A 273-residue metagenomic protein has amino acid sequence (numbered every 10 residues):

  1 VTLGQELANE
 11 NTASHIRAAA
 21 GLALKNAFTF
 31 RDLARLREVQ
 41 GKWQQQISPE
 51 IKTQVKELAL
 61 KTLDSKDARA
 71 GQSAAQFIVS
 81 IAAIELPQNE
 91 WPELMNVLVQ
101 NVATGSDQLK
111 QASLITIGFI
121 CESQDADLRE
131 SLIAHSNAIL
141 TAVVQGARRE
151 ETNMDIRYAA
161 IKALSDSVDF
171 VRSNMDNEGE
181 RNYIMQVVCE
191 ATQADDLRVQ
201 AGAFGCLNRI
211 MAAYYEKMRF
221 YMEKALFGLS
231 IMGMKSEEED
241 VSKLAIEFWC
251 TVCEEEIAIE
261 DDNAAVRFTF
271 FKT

Functional and structural regions predicted by a protein language model:
V1-G4, Q40, Q44-E57, P87-N96 (+4 more regions): Core helices of alpha-solenoid repeat scaffolds
T2, A13, S167, M185 (+1 more regions): Extended alpha-helical scaffold domains
T2, A19, A23, Q54 (+13 more regions): Acidic, Ser/Thr-rich intrinsically disordered and amphipathic helical segments
A8, T12, D32-L36, Q40 (+8 more regions): Short, flexible helix-adjacent loops and helix caps
E10-I16, L58-A70, Q100-Q111, A142-A159 (+3 more regions): Short coil/turn segments at helix-helix junctions and helix-capping linkers within large alpha-helical proteins
N11-V79: Eukaryotic helix-linker segments that join adjacent hydrophobic helices
A23-R31, F77-E85, V102, S113-D125 (+5 more regions): Hydrophobic residues within the alpha-helices of tandem HEAT/HEAT-like
E85-S165, V171: Solenoidal tandem-repeat scaffolds enriched in leucines and small polar residues
